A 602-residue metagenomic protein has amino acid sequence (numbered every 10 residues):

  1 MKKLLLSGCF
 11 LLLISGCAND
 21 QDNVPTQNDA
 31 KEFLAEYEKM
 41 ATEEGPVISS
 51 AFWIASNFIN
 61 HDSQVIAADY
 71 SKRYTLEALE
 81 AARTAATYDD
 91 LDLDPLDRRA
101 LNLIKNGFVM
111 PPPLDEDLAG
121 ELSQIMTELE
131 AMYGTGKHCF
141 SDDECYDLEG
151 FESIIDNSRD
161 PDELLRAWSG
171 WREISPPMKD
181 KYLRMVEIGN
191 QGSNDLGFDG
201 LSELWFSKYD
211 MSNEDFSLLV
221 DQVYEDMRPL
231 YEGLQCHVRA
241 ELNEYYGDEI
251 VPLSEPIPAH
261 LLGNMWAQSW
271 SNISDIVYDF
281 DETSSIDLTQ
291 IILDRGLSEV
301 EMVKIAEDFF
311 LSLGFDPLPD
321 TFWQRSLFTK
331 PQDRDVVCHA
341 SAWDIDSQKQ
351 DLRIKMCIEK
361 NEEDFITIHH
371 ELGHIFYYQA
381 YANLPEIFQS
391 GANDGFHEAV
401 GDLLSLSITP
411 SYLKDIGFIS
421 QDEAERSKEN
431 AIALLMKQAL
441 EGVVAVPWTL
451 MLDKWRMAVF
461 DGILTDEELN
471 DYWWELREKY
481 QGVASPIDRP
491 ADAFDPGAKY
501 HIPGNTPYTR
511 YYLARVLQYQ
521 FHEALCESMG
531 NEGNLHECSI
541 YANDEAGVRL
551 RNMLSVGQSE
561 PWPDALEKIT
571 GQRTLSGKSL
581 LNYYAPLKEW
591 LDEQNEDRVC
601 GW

Functional and structural regions predicted by a protein language model:
K2-G8: Sec-dependent signal peptide recognition, specifically the positively charged N-region followed immediately by
I14-G16: C-terminal motif of bacterial Sec signal peptides marking the signal peptidase cleavage site
A18, D22-A30, S56, H61-S63 (+15 more regions): C-terminal, non-catalytic "cap/extension" segments appended to globular domains
Q21-R184, S202, K499, T506-T509 (+5 more regions): N-terminal helix-rich structural modules
D143-D147, N157, R184-K355, E425-Q438 (+1 more regions): Active-site-proximal, well-structured secondary-structure segments within enzyme catalytic domains
D162-S169, D333-N361, I368, L372-Q379: Active-site scaffold of zinc-dependent metalloenzymes
V220-L230, G391-E429: Post-HExxH zinc-binding segment in Zn-dependent metallohydrolases
L372-I387, L404, I408: Catalytic Zn2+-binding segment of zinc metalloproteases
